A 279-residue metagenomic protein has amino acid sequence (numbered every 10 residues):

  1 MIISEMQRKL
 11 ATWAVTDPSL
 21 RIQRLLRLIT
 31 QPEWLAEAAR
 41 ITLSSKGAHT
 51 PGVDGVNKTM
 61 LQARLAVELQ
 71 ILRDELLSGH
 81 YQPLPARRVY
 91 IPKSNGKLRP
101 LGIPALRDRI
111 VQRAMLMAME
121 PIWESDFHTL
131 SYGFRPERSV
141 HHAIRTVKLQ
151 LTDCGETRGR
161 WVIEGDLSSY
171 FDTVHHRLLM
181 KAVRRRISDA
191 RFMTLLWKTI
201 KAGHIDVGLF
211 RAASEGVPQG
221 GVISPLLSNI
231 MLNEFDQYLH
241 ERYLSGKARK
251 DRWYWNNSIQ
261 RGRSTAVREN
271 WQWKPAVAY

Functional and structural regions predicted by a protein language model:
M1-V67: Non-catalytic, polymerase-adjacent accessory regions of viral genome-replication enzymes
I2, R21, G102, L106-L116 (+5 more regions): Duplex nucleic acid-engaging cores and interfaces of nucleic-acid transaction enzymes
A38-T42, A114, L195-I200: Short alpha-helical scaffolding segments that buttress acidic/His motifs in well-ordered protein cores
M60-Q82: Amphipathic alpha-helical blocks
L76, P85, T129-R135, H142-Y279: Conserved polymerase palm-domain catalytic core
I110, A114-M119, L227-M231: Active/ligand-binding-proximal structured segments within catalytic/core domains that scaffold catalytic residues
